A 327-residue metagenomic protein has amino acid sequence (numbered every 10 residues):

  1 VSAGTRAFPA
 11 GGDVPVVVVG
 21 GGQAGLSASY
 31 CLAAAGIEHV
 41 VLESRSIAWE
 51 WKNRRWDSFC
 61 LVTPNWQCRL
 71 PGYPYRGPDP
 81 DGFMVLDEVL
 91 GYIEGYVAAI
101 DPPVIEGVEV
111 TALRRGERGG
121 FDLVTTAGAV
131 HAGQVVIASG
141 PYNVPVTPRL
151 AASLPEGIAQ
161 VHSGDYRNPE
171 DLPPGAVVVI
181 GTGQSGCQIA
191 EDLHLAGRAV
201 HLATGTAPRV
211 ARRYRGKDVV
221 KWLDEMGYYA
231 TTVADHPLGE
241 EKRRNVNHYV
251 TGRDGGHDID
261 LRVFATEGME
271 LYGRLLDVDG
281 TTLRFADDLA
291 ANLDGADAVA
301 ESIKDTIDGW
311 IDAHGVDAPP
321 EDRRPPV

Functional and structural regions predicted by a protein language model:
S2-G21, S27-E50, M84-V327: Flavin (primarily FAD) cofactor-binding/catalytic cores of flavoenzymes
R54-P80, V219-H236: N-terminal glycine-rich dinucleotide-binding loop that anchors FAD/FMN and/or NAD(P) in oxidoreductases
